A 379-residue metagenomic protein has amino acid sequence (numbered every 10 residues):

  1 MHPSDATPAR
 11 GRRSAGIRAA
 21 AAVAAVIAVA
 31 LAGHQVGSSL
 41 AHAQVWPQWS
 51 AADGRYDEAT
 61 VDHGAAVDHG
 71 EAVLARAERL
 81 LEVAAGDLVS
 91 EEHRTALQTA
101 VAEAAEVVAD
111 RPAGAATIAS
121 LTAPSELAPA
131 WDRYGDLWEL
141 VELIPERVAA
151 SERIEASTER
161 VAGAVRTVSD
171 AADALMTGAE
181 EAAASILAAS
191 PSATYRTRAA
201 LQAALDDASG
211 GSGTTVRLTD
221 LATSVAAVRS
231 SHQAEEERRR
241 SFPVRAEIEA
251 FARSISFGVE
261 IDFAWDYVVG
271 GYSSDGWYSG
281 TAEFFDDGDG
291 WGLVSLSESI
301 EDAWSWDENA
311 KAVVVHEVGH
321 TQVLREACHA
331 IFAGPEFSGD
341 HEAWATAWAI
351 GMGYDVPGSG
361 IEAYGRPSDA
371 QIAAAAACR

Functional and structural regions predicted by a protein language model:
H2-R245: Amphipathic alpha-helical assembly segments used for oligomerization, scaffolding, or translocation
V101, R245-E249, V315, E342 (+1 more regions): Extracytoplasmic/secreted envelope proteins and their assembly/folding machinery, especially bacterial periplasmic
R240-E260: Zn2+-dependent metallopeptidase catalytic core
A264-S295, W304: Catalytic zinc-binding patch centered on the HExxH motif and its immediate surroundings that defines zinc-dependent
Y267-S273, I300-A303, E317-H320, C328-H329: Solvent-exposed loop/turn segments at secondary-structure junctions within structured extracellular/periplasmic domains
S295-V314, P335-G339: Short pre-active-site segment immediately N-terminal to the catalytic Zn-binding motif
E308-H329, A345-T346, I350: Active-site recognition of the HExxH zinc-binding catalytic motif
G334-A375: Post-HExxH zinc-binding segment in Zn-dependent metallohydrolases
